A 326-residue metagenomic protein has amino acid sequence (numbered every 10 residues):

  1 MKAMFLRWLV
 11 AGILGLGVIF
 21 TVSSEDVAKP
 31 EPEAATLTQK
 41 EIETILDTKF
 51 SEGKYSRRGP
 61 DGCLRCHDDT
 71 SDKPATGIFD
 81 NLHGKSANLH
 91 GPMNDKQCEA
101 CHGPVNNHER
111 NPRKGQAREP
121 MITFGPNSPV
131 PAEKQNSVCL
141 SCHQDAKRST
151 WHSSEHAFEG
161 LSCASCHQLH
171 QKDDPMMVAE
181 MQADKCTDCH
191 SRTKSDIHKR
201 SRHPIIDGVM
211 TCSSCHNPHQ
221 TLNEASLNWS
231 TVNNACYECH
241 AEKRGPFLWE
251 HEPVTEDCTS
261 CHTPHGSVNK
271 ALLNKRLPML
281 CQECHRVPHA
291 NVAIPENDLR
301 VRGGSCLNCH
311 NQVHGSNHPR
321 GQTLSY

Functional and structural regions predicted by a protein language model:
M1-R7: Positively charged n-region of N-terminal signal peptides that target proteins for export
L9-I19: Bacterial N-terminal signal peptides
F20-Y326: Short sequence/structural segments immediately N-terminal
